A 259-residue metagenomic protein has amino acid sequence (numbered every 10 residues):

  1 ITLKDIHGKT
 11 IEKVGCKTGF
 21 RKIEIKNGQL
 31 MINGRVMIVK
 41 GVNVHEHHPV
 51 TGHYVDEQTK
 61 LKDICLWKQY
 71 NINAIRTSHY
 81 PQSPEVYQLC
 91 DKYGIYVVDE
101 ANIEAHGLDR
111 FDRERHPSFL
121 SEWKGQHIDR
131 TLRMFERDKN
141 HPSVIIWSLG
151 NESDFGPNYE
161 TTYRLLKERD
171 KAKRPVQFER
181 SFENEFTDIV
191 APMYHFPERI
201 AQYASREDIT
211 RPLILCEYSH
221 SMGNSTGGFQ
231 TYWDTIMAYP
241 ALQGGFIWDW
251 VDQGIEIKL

Functional and structural regions predicted by a protein language model:
I1-K68, Q88: N-terminal carbohydrate-binding accessory modules
I64-W67, A74-L259: Substrate-binding/catalytic cleft of secreted carbohydrate-active enzymes, primarily glycoside hydrolases
